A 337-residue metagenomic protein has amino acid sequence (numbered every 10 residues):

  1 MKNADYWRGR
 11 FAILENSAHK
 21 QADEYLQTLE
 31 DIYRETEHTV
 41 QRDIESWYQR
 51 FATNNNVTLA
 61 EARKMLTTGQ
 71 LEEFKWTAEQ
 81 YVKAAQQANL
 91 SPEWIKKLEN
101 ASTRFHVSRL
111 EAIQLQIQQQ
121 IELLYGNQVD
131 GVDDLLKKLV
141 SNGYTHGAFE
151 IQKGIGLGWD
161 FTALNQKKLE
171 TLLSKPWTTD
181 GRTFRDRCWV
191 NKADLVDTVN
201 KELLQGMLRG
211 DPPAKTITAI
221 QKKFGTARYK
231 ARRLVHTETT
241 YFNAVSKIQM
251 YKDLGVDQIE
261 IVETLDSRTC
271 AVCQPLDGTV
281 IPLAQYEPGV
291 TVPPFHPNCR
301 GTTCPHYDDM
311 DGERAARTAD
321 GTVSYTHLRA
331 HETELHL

Functional and structural regions predicted by a protein language model:
M1-K137, K222-F224, Y229, R233-R329: Activation/maturation switch segments at domain boundaries
A101, F105-A219: Structured, charged N-terminal subsegments at the starts of enzyme catalytic cores and at intra-chain domain/subunit
H327, E332-L337: Single conserved hydrophobic/aromatic residue that forms the stacking wall/gate of nucleotide- or nucleobase-binding
